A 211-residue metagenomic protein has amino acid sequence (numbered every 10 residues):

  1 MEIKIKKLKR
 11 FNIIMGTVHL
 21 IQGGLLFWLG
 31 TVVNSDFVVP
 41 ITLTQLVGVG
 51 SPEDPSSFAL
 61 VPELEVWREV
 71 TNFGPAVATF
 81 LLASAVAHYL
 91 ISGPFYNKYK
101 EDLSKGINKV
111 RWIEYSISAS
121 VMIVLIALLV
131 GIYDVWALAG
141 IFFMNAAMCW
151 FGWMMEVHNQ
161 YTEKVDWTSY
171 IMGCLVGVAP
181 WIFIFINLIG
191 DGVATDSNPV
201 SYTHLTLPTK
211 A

Functional and structural regions predicted by a protein language model:
E2-D102: N-terminal topogenic module of multi-pass integral membrane proteins
K6-T17, N72-P75, T79, K109-I113 (+2 more regions): Alpha-helical transmembrane segments of integral membrane proteins
N72, N198-Y202: Transmembrane helix-loop-helix
I91-L138: Hydrophobic alpha-helical segments and helix pairs
A119-T195: Membrane-proximal helix-loop-helix units in multi-pass membrane proteins
T203-T209: Conserved small/polar residues in nucleotide/adenosyl-binding loops
